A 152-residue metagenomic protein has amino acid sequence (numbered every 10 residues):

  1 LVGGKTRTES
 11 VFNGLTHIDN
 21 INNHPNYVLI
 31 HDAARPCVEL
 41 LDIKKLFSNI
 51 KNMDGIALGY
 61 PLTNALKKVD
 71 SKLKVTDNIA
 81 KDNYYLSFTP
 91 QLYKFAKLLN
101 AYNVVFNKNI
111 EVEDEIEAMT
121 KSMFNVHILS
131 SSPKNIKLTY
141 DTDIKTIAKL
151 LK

Functional and structural regions predicted by a protein language model:
L1-N26: Short phosphate-binding loop-to-helix
K5-T6, A33-P36, T63: Short glycine-rich anion-binding loops that position phosphate/pyrophosphate groups of nucleotides and phosphorylated
V11-F12, L40-I43, D141: Conserved strand-to-helix beginnings and helix N-cap segments that scaffold or border functional pockets
G14, D32, P61, K94 (+1 more regions): Residue-level signal for inorganic ion chemistry
T16, N20, S48, K121 (+1 more regions): Short, well-ordered alpha-helices that flank and scaffold nucleotide-derived cofactor binding pockets
Y27-H31: Short aromatic-hydrophobic micro-motifs that form the base-stacking/packing surface for donor nucleotide recognition
C37-L129: Conserved core of the sugar-phosphate nucleotidyltransferase
N135-K152: Hydrophobic helical membrane-anchoring modules
